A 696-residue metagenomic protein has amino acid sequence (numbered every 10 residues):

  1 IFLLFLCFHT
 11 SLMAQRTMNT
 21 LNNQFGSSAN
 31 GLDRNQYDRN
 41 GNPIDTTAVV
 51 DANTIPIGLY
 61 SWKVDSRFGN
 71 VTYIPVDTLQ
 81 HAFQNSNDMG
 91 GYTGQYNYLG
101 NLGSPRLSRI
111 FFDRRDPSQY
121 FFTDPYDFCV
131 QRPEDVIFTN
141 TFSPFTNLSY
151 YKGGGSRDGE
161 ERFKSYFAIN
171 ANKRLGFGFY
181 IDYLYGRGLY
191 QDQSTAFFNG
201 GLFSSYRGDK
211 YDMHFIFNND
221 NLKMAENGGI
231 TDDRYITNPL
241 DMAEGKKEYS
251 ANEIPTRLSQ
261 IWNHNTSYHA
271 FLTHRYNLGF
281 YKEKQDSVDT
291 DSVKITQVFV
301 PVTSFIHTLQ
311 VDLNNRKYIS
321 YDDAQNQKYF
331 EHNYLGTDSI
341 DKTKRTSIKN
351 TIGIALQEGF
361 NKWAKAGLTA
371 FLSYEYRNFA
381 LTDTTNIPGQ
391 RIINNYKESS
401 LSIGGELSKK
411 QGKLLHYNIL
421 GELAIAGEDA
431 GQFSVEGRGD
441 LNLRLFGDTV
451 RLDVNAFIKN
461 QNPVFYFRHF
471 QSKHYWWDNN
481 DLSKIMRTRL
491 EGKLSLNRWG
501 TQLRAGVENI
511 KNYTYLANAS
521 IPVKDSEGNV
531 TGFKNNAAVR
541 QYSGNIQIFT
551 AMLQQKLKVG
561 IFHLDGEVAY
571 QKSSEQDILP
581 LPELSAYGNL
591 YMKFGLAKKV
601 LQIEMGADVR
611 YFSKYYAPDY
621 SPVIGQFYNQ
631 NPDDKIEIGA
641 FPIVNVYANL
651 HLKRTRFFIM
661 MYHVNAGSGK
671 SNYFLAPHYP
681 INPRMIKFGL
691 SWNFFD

Functional and structural regions predicted by a protein language model:
I1-H9: Bacterial N-terminal signal peptides
F8-H9, Y60, Q461: Helix-centric, low-specificity signal for extended rod-like, repetitive segments
T10-A14: Sec/Tat signal peptide C-region and signal peptidase I cleavage site
Q15-Y268, N277-Q285, N442-R444, D448-T449 (+2 more regions): Membrane-proximal, glycine/serine-rich, low-complexity loop/turn segments characteristic of large bacterial
T141-S143, R257-Q327, E331-D696: Exposed, low-structure sequence patches enriched in small/polar residues
